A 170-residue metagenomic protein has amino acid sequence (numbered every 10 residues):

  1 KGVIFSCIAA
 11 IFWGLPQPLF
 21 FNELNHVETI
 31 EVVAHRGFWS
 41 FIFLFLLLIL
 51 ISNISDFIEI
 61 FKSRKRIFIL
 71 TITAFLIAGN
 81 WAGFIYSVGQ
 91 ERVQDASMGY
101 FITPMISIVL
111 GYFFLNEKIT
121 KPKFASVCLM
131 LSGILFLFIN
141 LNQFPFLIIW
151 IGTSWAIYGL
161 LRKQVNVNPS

Functional and structural regions predicted by a protein language model:
K1-E31, C128, S132-Q164: Glycine-/small-residue-enriched transmembrane alpha-helix faces in small-molecule transporters and effluxers
K1-I8, I42-T71, K121, N168-S170: Membrane-interface interhelical linkers
I11-L15, A74, A78-A82, P104-V109 (+1 more regions): Hydrophobic/small/kink-forming positions within alpha-helical transmembrane segments of polytopic membrane proteins
E23-L24, V32, R36, S87-V88 (+2 more regions): Hydrophobic/aromatic residues within transmembrane alpha-helices of multi-pass small-molecule transporters
H26-E31, A82-G99, P169: Structural motif at transmembrane-helix junctions in multi-pass transporters
G37-F41, F101-M105, V127-M130: Residue-level recognition of pore/gate-forming positions within transmembrane alpha-helices of multi-pass
F57-Q94, F136: Specific transmembrane alpha-helical segments of multi-pass solute transporters/efflux pumps, especially DMT/EamA
Y86, T103-K123: C-terminal transmembrane-helix exit sites in multi-pass transporters
